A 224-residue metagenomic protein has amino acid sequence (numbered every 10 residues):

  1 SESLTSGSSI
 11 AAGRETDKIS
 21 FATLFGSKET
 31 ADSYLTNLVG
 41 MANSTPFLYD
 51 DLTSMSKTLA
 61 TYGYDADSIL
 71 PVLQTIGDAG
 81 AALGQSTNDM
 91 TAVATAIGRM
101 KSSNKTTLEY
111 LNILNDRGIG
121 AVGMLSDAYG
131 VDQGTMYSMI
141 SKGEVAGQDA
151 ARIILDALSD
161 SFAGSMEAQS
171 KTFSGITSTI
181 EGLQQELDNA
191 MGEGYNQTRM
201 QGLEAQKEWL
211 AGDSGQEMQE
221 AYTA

Functional and structural regions predicted by a protein language model:
S1-S44, D51-T61, P71-A82, A92-K142 (+2 more regions): Small-residue helix-packing and pore-constriction motifs in hydrophobic alpha-helices
R14, M90, T177-T179: A broadly tuned, weak detector of single residues within folded domains
M124-A224: Amphipathic/coiled-coil alpha-helical interface segments used for membrane interaction or oligomeric assembly
